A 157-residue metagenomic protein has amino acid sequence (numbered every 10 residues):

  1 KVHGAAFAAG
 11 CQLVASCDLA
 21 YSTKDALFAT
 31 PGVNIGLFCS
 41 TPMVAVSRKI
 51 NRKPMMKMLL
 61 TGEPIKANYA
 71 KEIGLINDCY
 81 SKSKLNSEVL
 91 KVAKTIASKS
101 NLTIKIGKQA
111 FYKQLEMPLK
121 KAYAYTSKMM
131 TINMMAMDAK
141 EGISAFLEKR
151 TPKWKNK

Functional and structural regions predicted by a protein language model:
K1-L102, K140-S144: Crotonase-fold acyl-CoA enzyme core
G62-N68, S87, K91-K157: C-terminal alpha-helix plus adjacent terminal tail
